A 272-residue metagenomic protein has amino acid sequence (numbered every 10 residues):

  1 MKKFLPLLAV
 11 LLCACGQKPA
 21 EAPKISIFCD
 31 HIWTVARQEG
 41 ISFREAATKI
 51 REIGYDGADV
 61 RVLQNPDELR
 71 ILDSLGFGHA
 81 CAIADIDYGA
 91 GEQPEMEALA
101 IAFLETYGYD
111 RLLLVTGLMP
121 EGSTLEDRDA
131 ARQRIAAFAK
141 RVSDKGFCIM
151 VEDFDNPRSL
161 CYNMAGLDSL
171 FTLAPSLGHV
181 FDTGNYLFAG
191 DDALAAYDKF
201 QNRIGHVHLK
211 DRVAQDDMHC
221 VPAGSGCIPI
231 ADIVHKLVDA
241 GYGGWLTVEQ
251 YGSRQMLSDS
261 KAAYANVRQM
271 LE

Functional and structural regions predicted by a protein language model:
F4-C13: Sec-dependent N-terminal signal peptides
C15-T106, G178, N202, A265-E272: N-terminal pre-domain/capping segments
K24-S26, G57, G78-C81, D110-L113 (+4 more regions): Structural preference for beta-strand elements that scaffold enzyme active sites
T34-G40, G57-L69, I86-E95, P120-S123 (+5 more regions): Acidic-and-aromatic substrate-binding clefts and catalytic sites of carbohydrate-active enzymes
I50, A58, L104, I149 (+5 more regions): Conserved, mostly hydrophobic/aromatic
G91-R111, A131-K145: An active-site-proximal structural segment forming one wall of the substrate-binding cleft that immediately precedes
L104-T124, F147-D155, T247-V248: Active-site groove signature of glycoside hydrolases
D144-C227: Acidic/histidine-rich catalytic cores of soluble enzymes
